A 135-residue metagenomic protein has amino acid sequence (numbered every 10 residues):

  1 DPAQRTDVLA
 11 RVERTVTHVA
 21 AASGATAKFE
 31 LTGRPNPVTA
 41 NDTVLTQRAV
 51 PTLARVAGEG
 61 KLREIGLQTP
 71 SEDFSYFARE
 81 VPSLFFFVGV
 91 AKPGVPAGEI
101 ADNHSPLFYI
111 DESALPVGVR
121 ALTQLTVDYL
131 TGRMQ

Functional and structural regions predicted by a protein language model:
D1-Q135: Metal-dependent amide/peptide-bond hydrolase catalytic core, centered on the "pita-bread" metallohydrolase fold
